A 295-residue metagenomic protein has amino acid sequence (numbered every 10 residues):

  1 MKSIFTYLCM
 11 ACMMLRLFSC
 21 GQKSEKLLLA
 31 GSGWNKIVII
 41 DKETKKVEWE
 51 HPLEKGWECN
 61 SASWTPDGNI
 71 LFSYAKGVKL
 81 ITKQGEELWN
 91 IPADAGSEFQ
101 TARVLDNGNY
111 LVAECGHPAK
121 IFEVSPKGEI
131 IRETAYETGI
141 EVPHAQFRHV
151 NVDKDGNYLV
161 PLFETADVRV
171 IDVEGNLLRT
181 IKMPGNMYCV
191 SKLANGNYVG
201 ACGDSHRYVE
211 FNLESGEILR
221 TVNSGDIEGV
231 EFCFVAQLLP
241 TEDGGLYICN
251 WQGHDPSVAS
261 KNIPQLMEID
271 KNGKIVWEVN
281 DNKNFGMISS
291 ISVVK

Functional and structural regions predicted by a protein language model:
M1-K2, M10-S24: Bacterial Sec-dependent signal peptides at the C-terminal "C-region" and cleavage site
K23-K295: Histidine-/acidic-rich catalytic cores in large beta-rich domains
